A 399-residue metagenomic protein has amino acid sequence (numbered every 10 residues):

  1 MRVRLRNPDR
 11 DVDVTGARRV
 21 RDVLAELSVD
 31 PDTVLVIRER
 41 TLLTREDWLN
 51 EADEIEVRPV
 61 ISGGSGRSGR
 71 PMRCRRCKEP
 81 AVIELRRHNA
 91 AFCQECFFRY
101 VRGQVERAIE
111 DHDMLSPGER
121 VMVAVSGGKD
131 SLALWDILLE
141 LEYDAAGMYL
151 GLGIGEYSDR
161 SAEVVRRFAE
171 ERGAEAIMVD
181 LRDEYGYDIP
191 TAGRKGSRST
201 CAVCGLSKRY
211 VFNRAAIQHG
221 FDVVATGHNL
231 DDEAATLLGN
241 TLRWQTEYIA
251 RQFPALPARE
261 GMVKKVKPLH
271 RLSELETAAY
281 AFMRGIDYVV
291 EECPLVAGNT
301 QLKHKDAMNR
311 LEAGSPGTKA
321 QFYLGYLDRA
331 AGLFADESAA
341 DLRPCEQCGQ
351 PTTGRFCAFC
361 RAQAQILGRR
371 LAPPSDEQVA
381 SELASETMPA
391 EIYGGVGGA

Functional and structural regions predicted by a protein language model:
M1-G69: Ubiquitin-like/PB1-type beta-grasp interaction modules and other compact soluble beta-rich domains
M1-V3, M72, D341-P344: Short structural boundary motif marking the start of a folded domain
R10-D11, G151-E156, P294-G298: Short histidine/acidic/glycine/proline-rich micro-motifs that form metal- and phosphate-coordinating active-site loops
R40, I61, G127, L230 (+1 more regions): Flexible, active-site-proximal loop/turn residues at the rims of small-molecule/cofactor binding pockets and catalytic
A52, I61, A91-Y100, Q321-A330: Short, structured interface segments
G66-R251, A255, R259-M262, R271-R284 (+2 more regions): ATP-dependent adenylation/nucleotidyltransferase module used to activate substrates
V101, E110, R120, D231-A235 (+2 more regions): Flexible helical/loop "lid" subdomain adjacent to adenine-nucleotide binding pockets
L383-A399: Long, low-complexity, intrinsically disordered segments
